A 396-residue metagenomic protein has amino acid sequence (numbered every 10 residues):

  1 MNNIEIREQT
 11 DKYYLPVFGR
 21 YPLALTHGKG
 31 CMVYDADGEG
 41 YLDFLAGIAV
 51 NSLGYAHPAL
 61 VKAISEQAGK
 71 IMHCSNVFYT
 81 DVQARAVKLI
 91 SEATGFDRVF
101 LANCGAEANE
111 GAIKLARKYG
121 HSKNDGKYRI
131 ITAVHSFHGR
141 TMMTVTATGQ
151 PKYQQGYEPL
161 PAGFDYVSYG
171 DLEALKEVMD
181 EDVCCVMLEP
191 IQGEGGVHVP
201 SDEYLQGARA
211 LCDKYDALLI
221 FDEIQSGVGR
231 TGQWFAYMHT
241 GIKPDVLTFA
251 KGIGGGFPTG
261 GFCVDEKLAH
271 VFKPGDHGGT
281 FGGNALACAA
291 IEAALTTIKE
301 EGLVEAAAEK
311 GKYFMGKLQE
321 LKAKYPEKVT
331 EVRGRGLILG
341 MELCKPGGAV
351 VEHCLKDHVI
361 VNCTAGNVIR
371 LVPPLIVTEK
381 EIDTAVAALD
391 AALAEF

Functional and structural regions predicted by a protein language model:
M1-F396: Conserved N-terminal phosphate-binding loop of PLP-dependent enzymes in the Aspartate aminotransferase
